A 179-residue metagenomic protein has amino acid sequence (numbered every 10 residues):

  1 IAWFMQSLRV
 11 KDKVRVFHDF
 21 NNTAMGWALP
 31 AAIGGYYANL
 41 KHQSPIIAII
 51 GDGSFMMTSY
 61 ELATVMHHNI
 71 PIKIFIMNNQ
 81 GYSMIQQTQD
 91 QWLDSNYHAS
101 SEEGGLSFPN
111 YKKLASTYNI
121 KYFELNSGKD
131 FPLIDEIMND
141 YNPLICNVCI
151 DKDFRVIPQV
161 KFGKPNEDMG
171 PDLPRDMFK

Functional and structural regions predicted by a protein language model:
W3-K179: Thiamine diphosphate
